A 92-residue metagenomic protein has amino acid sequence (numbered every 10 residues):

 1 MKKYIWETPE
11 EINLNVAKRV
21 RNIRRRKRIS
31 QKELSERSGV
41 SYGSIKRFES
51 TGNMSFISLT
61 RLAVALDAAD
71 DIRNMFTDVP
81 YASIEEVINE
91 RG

Functional and structural regions predicted by a protein language model:
M1-N15: A detector for short, charged/polar N-terminal pre-domain segments
K2, R73-G92: Short, charged recognition helix plus adjacent turn of helix-turn-helix-like nucleic-acid-binding domains
K18-L34, G92: Short basic helix-loop element that most often maps to the first helix and adjoining turn of HTH DNA-binding modules
V20, Q31, Y42, F56-L59: Helix-turn-helix DNA-binding elements, focusing on the entry/boundary residues of the two helices that contact DNA
R28-K46: Short alpha-helical DNA-recognition segment
T51-V64: Short, basic-rich loop-to-helix N-cap that marks the start of a DNA-contacting helix
